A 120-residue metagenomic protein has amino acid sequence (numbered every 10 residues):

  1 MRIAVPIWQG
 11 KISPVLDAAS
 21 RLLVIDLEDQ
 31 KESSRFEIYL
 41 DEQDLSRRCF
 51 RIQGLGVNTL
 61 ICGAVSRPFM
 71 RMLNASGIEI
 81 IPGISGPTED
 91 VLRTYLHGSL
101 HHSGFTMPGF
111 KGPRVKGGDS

Functional and structural regions predicted by a protein language model:
M1-R47, R51-L55, N74-A75, I80-S120: Non-catalytic interface/targeting segments
N58: Short acidic/polar active-site loop segments enriched in Thr and Asp
I61-C62, I80: Conserved SAM-binding loop
F69: Conserved short alpha-helix immediately C-terminal to the canonical SAM/SAH-binding motif I of Rossmann-like
